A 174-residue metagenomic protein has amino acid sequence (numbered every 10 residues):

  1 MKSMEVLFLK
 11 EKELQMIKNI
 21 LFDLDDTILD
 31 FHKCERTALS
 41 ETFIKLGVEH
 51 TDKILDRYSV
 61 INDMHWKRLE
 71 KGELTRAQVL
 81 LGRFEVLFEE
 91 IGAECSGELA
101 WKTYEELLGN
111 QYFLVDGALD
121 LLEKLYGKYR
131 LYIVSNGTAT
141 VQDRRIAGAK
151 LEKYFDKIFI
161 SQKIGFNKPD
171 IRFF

Functional and structural regions predicted by a protein language model:
M4-I20, I44, E123, D143-F174: Asp-based, Mg2+/Mn2+-dependent phosphohydrolase catalytic module
F8, Q15-L24, I28-D116: N-terminal helical cap/lid subdomain that shapes the substrate entry/recognition surface in HAD-like hydrolases
V48, E89, K124-G127, L151: Secondary-structure boundary motif
L99-K102, L107-F113, A118-A149, K157-S161 (+1 more regions): Substrate-recognition element of Asp-dependent hydrolases with the DxDx(T/V) motif
